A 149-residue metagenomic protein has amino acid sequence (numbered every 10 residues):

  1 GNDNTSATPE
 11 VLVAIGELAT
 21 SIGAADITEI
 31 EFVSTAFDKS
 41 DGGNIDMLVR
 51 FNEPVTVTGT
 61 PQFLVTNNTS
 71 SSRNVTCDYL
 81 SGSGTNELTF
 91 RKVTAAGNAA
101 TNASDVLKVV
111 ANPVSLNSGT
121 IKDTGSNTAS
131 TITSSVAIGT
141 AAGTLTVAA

Functional and structural regions predicted by a protein language model:
G1-A149: Non-catalytic beta-sheet/beta-sandwich ligand-binding modules that flank or precede catalytic cores
